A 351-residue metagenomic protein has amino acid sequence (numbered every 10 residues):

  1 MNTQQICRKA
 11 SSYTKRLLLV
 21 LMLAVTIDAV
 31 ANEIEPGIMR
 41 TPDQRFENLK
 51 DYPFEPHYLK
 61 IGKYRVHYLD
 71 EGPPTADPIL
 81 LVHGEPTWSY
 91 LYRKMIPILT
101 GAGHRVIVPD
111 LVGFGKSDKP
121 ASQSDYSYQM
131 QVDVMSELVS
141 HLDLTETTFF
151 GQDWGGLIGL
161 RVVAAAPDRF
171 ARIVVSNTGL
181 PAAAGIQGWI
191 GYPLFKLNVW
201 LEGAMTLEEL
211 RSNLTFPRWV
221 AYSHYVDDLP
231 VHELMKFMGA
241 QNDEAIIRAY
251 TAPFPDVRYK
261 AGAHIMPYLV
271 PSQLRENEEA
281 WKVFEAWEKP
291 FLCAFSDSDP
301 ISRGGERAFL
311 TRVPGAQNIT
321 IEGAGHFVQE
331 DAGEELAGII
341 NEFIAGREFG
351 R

Functional and structural regions predicted by a protein language model:
M1-Y13: N-terminal secretory signal peptides that target proteins for export/translocation
R16-D28: Bacterial N-terminal signal peptides
N32-P56, Y64-V66, E71-P74, P78 (+7 more regions): Flexible "cap/lid" subdomain of the alpha/beta-hydrolase fold that forms the substrate-access gate
V82-G84: The conserved beta1-alpha1 loop
P86-K94, V106: Serine-hydrolase catalytic-loop signature spanning alpha/beta hydrolases and amidase-signature enzymes
T100-D110: A fold-wide structural signal in alpha/beta-hydrolase
A324-A337: Catalytic histidine-centered segment of alpha/beta-hydrolase-like enzymes
